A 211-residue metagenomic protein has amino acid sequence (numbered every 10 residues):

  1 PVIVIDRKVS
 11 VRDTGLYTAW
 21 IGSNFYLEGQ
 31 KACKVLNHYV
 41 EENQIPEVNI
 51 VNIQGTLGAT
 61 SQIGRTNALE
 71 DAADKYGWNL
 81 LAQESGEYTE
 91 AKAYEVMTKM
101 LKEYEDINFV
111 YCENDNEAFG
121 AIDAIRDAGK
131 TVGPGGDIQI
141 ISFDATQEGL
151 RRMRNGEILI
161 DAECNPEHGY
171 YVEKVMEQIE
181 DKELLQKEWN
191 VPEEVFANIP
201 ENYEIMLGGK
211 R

Functional and structural regions predicted by a protein language model:
P1-L27, T146-R154: Flexible loop/hinge segments that line or gate small-molecule binding clefts
V2, L69, G86-R151: Hydrophobic alpha-helical
A19-V48, K92-Y94, A145-G149, N165-D181: Hydrophobic alpha-helical segments within soluble ligand-binding/sensing domains
I21-S23, Y39, V51-S61, S85-E87: Short beta-strand->loop
E28-V35, T60-W78, V96, G120-A124: Short, solvent-exposed amphipathic alpha-helices that sit in or adjacent to ligand/effector-binding or catalytic
V48-N52, E70-E90: Short beta-strand elements in bilobed, periplasmic/extracellular small-molecule ligand-binding domains
I53-L57, S61, D71-A73, C164-R211: Hinge/cleft segment of the Venus flytrap/periplasmic-binding protein
D123-P166, E173-V191: Exported/periplasmic ABC-transporter solute-binding proteins
